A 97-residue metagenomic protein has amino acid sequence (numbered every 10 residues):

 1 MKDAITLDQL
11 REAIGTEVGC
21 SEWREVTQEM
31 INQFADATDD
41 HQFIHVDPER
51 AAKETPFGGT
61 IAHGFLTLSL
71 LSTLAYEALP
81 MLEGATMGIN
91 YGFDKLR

Functional and structural regions predicted by a protein language model:
K2-A62: Catalytic strand-loop segment that frames the active site of acyl-thioester-processing enzymes
K53-A62, L66-R97: Hydrophobic beta-strand-centered segment that forms part of the acyl-chain substrate-binding groove
